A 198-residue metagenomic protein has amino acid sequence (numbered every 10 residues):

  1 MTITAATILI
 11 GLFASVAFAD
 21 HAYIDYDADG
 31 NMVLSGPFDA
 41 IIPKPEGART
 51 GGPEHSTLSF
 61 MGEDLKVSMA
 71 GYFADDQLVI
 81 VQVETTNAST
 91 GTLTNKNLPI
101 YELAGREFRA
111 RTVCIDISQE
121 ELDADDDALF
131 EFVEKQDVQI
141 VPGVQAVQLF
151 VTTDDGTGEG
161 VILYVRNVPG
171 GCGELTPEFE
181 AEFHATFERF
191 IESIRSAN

Functional and structural regions predicted by a protein language model:
T4-A14: Bacterial N-terminal signal peptides
G11-F13, E107-F108, R166: Processing junctions and N-termini across compartments
S15-A19: Sec/Tat signal peptide C-region and signal peptidase I cleavage site
D20-D39: Short N-terminal segments immediately surrounding and downstream of signal-peptide cleavage
I41-R106: Secretory pathway targeting signatures of secreted, lumenal, and periplasmic proteins
A48, I162-N198: Surface-exposed amphipathic alpha-helical segments
F73-Q77, E84-S89, T153-T157, Y164-C172: Short, flexible beta-strand-to-coil junctions
N95-V161, G171-G173: Signature of long, low-cysteine stretches enriched in small and polar/charged residues
